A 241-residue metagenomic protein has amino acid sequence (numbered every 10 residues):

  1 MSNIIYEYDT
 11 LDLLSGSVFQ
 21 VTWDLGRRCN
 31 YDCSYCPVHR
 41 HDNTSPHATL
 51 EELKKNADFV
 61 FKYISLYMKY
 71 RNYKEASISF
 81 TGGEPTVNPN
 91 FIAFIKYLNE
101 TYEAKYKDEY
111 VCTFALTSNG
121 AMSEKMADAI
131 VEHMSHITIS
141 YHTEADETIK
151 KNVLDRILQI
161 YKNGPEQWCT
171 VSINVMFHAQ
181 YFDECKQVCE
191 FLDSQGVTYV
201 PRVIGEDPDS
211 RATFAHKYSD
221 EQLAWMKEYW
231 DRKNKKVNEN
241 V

Functional and structural regions predicted by a protein language model:
S2-D12: A short, compositionally biased domain-edge/stem linker segment
T10-K55: Canonical Radical SAM [4Fe-4S] cluster-binding loop centered on the CxxxCxxC motif and its immediate flanking residues
D24-R28, P37-H39, T138-T143, R202-E206: Short loop/turn segments at strand-loop or loop-helix junctions that form parts of catalytic or ligand-binding pockets
N43, E124, P208-D209: Generic structural signal for helix capping and beta-alpha/helix-loop junctions
A57-F61, L66-S79, N88-D193, T198-R202: Radical SAM/AdoMet-radical enzyme domain recognition
G82-G83: Active-site beta-strand/loop signature of hydrolases that rely on acidic residues for catalysis
W168, F182, K186-V241: A C-terminal junction/extension of Radical SAM enzymes
